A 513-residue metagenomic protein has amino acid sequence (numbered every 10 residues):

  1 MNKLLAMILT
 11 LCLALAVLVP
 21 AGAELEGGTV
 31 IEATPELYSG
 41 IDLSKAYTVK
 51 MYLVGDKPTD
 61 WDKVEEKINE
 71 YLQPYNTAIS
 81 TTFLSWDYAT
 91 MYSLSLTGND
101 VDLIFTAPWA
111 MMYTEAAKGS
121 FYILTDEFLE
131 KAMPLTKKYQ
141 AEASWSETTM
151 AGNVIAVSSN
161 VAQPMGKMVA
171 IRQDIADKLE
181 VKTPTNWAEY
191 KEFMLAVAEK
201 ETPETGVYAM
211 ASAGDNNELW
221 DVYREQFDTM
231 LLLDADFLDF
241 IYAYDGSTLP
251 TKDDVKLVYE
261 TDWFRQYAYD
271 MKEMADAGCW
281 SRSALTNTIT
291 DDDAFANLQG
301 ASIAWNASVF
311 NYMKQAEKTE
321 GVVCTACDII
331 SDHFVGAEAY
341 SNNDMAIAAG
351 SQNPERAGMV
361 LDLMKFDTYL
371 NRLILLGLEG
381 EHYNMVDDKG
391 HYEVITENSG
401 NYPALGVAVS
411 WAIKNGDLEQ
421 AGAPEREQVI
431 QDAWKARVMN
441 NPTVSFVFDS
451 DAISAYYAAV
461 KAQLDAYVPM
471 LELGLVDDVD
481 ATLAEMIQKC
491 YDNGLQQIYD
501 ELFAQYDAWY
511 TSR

Functional and structural regions predicted by a protein language model:
M1-I8: Positively charged n-region of N-terminal signal peptides that target proteins for export
I8-L9, L13, V17, G22-R513: Extracytoplasmic/secretory soluble proteins
